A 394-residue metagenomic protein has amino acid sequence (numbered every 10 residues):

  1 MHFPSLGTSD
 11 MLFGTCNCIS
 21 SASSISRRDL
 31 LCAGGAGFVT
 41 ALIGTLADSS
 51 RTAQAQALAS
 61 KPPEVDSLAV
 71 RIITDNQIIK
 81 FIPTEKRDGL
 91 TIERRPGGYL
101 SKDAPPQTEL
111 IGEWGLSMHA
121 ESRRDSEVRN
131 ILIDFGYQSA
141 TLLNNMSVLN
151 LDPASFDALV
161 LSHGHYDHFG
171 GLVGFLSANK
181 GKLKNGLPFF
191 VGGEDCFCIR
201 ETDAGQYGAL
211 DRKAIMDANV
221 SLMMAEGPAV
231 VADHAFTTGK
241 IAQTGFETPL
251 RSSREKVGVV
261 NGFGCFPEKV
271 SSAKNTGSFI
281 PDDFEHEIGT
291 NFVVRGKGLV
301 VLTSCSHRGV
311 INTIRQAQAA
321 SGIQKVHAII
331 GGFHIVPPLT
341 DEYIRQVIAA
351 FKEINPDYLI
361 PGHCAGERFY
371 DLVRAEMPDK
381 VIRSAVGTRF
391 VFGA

Functional and structural regions predicted by a protein language model:
M1-S26: N-terminal secretory signal peptides
C16-C18, A33-E127, T237-H286, V294: Zn-dependent metallo-beta-lactamase
A69-I73, I131-D134, A235-I241, L299-C305: Active-site-proximal beta-strand elements of phosphoester/diester hydrolases
P105-W114, S122-A158, V173-G174, V310 (+1 more regions): Pre-active-site segment of Zn-dependent metallo-hydrolases
A120, D134, M146, H163 (+3 more regions): Divalent metal-coordination and catalytic microenvironments
A140-V191, S321-I330: Active-site metal-binding motif and surrounding structural segment of the metallo-beta-lactamase
A158, H165-F169, G174, K269-T388: Cap/insert and terminal regions of metallo-dependent hydrolase folds
G192-I288, I382-G393: Metallo-beta-lactamase
